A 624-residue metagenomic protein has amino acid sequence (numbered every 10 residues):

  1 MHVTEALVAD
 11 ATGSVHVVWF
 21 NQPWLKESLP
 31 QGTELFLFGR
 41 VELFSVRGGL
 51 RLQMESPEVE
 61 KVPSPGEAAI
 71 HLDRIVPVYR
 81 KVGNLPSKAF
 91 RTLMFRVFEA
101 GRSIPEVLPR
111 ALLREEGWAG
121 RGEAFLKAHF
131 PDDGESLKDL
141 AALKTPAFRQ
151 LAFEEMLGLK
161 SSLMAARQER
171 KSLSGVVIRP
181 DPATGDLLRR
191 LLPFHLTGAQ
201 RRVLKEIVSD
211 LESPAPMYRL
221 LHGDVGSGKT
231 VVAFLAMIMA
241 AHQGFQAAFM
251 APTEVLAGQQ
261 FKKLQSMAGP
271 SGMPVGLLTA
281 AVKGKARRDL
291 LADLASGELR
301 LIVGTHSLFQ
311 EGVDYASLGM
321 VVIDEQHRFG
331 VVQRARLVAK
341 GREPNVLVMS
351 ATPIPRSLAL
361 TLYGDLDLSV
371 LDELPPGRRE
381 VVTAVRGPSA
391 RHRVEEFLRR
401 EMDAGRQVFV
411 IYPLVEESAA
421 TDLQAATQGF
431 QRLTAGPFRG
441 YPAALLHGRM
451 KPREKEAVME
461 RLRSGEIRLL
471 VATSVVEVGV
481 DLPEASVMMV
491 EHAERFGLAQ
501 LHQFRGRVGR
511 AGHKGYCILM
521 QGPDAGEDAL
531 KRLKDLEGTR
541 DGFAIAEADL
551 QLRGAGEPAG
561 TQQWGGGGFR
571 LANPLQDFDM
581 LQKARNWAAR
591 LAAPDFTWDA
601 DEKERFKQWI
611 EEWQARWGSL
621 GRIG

Functional and structural regions predicted by a protein language model:
M1-L191, T561: Upstream accessory/linker segments immediately N-terminal to the RecA-like ATPase cores of bacterial MutS and a subset
A142-L301, L308: ASCE P-loop NTPase motor cores of helicases and related translocases
G244-A248, P274, G297-L301, S317-M320 (+7 more regions): Loop/turn-to-beta-strand initiation segments
V255, G276-R288, T305-G312, V415 (+2 more regions): Conserved helicase motor
A281-I302, Q310-L318, P452-L469: Conserved motor-coupling elements within RecA-like helicase/translocase cores
L308-V348: SF2 helicase catalytic motif II
D365-F430: Conserved interdomain linker/interface between the two RecA-like ATPase lobes of SF2 helicase motors
R391-Q407, T427-G624: C-terminal helicase module of SF1/SF2 nucleic-acid helicases/translocases
